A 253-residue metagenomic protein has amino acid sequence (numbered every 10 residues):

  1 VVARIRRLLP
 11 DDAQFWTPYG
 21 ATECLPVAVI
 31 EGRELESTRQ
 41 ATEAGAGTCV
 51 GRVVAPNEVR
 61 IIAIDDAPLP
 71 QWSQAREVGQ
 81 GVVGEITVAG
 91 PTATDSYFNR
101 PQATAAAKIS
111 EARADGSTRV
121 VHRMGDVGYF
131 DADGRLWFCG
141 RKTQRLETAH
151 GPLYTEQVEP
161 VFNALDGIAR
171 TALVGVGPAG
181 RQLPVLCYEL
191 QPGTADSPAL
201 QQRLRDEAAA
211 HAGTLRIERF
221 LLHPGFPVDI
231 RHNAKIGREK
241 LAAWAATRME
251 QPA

Functional and structural regions predicted by a protein language model:
V1-G45, E58: Gly/Ser/Thr-rich phosphate-binding loop
G20, G51, D126: Active-site glycine-centered loops adjacent to acidic/histidine catalytic or metal-binding residues that shape
A44-V53, R76-E77, T118-V120: Short Gly/Pro-enriched turn/cap motifs at secondary-structure boundaries
R52-P56, I64-A112, G151-L153: Conserved ATP/PPi-binding loop(s) of AMP-dependent carboxylate-activating enzymes
A55-N57, G84, Q182-P184, H232: Change "...and in nucleic-acid phosphodiester-cleaving endonucleases..." to "...and in nucleic-acid processing enzymes
L69, R76-V78, D131, W137 (+1 more regions): Generic structural signal for well-ordered beta-strand positions
G90, D95-S96, A105-A106, G116-L215: AMP-binding/adenylate-forming catalytic core of the ANL superfamily
A172-V174, V185-L186, R205-A253: Conserved C-terminal "lid"/linker of ANL adenylate-forming enzymes
